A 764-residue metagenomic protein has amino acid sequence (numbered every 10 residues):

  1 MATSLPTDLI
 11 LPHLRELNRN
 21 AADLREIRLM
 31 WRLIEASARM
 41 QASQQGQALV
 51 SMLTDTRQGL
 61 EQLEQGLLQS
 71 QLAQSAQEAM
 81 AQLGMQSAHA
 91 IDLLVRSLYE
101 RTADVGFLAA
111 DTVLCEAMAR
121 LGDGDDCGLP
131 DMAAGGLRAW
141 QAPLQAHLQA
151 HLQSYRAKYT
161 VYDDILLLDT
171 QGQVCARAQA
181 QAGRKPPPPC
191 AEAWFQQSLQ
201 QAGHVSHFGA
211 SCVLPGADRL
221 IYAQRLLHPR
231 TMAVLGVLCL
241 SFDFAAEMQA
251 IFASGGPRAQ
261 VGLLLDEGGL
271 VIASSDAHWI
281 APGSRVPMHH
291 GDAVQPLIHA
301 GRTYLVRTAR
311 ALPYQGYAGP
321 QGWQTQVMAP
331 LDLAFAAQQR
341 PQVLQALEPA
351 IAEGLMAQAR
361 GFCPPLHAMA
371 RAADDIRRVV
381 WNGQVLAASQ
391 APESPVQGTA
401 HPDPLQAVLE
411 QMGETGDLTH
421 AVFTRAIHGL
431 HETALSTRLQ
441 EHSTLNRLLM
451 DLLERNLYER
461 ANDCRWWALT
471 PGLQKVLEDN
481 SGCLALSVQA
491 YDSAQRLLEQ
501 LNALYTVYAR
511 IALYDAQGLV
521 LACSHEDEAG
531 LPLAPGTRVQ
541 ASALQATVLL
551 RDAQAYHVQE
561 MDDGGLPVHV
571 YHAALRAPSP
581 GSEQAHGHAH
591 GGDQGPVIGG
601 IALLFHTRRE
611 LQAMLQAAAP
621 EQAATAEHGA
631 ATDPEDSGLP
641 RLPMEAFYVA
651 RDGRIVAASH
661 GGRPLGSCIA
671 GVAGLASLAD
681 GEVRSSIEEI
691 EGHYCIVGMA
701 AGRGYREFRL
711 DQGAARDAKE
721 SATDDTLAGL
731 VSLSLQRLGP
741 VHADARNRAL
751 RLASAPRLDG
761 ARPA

Functional and structural regions predicted by a protein language model:
A2-Q74, S284-T437, S667-A764: Extracellular/periplasmic juxtamembrane segments that couple receptor/chemosensory ectodomains to their
L17, I27-Q200, L386-D552, L615-A618 (+2 more regions): Extracytoplasmic/periplasmic sensory segments of membrane signal-transduction proteins
T102-A110, R219, V237-S241, I298-T308 (+7 more regions): Conserved long hydrophobic alpha-helices within structured protein cores
D104, D164, L220-A223, V261-G262 (+7 more regions): Conserved beta-strand and immediately adjacent loop positions that scaffold enzyme active sites
D126-A133, S579-D593, Q622-P634, L710-T723: Intrinsically disordered, low-complexity domain-flanking/linker segments in eukaryotic proteins, enriched
H147-Y159, V237-H290, L331-Q358, S493-Y505 (+2 more regions): Solvent-exposed, extracytoplasmic
Q149, S154-E247, A293-L305, Q500-M614 (+1 more regions): Extracytoplasmic/periplasmic ligand-binding sensor regions of membrane-associated signaling proteins
Q181-G183, V213, H278-I280, L312 (+3 more regions): Short, surface-exposed beta-strand-loop junctions and turns on beta-sheet-rich folds
